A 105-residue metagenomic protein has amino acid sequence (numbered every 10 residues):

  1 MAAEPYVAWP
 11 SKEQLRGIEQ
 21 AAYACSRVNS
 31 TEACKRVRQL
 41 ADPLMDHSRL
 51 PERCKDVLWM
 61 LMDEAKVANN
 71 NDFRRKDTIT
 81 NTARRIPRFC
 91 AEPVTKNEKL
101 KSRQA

Functional and structural regions predicted by a protein language model:
A2-R36, D42: Immediate post-signal-peptide N-terminus of mature secreted/exported proteins
Y6-K12, R74, I79-T82, Q104: Aromatic-residue detector
V28, V37, V57, P87 (+1 more regions): General secretory precursor processing signal
T31, T78-T82, T95: Residue-identity detector for threonine
E32-K35, A41-M45, N97-R103: Extracellular/mature segments of secreted proteins
D42-F89: Mid-chain, structured segments of secreted extracytoplasmic proteins
I86-A105: Short, low-complexity, Pro/Ser/Thr/Gly-rich segments in the mature regions of secreted, periplasmic
